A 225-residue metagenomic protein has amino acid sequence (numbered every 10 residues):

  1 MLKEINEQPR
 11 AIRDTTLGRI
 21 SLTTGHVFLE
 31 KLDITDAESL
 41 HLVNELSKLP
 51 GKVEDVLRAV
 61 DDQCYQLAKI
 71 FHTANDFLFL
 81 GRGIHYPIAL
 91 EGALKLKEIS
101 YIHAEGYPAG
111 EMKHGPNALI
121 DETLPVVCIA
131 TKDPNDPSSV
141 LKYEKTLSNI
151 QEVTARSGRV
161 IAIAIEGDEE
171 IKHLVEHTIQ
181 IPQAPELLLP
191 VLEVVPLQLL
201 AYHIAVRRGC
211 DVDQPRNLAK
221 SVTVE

Functional and structural regions predicted by a protein language model:
M1-E225: A SIS-like phosphosugar-recognition module
